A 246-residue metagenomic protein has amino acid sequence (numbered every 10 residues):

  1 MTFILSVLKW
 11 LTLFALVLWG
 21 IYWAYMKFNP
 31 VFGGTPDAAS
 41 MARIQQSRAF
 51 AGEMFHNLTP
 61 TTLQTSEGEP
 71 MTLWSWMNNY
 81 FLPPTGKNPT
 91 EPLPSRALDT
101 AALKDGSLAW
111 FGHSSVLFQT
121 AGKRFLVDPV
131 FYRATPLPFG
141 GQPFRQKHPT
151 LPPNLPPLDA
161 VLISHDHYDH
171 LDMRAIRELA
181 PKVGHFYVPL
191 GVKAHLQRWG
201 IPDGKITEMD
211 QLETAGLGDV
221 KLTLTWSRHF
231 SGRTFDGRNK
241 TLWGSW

Functional and structural regions predicted by a protein language model:
T2-T135, G140-G141, L151: Metallo-beta-lactamase
K9, P138-F139, R174-I176, R198-G200: Short amphipathic alpha-helical segments
T85-D105, P189-W246: Metallo-beta-lactamase
L103, F111-H113, L155-P156, I163 (+1 more regions): Extracytoplasmic
A109-W110, H185-P189: Short, hydrophobic beta-strand segments that form beta-sheet elements in well-ordered domains
K123-F125, A160, V220: Structural motif
P129-F131, D166, S227-R228: Active-site metal-binding loops of divalent metal-dependent hydrolases
F139-Y187: Active-site metal-binding motif and surrounding structural segment of the metallo-beta-lactamase
